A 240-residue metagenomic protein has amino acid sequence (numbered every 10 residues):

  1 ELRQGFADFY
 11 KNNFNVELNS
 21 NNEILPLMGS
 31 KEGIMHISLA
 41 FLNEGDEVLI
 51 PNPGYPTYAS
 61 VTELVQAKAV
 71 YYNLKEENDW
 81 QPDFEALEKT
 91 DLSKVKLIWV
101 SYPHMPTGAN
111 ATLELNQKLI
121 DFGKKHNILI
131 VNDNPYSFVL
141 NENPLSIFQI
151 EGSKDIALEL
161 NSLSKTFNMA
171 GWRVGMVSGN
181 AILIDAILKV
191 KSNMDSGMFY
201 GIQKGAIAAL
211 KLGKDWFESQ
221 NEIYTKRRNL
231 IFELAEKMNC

Functional and structural regions predicted by a protein language model:
E1-G29, H36, L210-L212, L230: N-terminal small-domain helix-loop-helix segment of the aminotransferase-like
E17-I24, E44-E47, K94, K154-A157: Short acidic capping loops at alpha-helix termini that bridge into adjacent secondary structure
A40-T62: Conserved PLP-anchoring active-site segment centered on the Schiff-base-forming lysine
E63-V70: A short helix-loop-beta submotif of the ANL/AMP-binding
V65, K125-H126, M238: Helix C-cap/helix->beta junction micro-motif
V70, L74-E142: Active-site phosphate-binding strand-loop segment of PLP-dependent enzymes
I156-E236, C240: PLP-dependent aminotransferase class I/II
